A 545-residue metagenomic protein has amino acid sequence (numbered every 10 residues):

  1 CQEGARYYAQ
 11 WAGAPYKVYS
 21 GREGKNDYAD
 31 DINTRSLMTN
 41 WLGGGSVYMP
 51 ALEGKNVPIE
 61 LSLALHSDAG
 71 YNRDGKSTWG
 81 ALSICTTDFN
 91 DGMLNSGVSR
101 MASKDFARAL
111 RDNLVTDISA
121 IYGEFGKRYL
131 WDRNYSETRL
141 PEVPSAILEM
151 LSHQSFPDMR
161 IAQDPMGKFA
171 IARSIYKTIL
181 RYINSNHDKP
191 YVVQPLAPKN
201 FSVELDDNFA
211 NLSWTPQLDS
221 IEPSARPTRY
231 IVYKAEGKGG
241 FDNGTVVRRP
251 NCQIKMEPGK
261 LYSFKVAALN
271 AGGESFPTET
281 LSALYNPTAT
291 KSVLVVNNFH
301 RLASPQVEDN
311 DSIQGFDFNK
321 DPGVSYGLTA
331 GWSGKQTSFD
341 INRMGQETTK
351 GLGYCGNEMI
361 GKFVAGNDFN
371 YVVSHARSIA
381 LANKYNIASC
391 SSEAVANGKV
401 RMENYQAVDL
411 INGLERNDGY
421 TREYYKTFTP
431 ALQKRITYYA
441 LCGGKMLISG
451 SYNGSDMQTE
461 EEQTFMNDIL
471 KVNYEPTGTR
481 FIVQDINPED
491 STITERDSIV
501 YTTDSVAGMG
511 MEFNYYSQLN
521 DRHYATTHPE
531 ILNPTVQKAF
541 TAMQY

Functional and structural regions predicted by a protein language model:
C1-W79: Catalytic-core regions of hydrolytic enzymes
S46, L61-G92, I121-D188: Active-site-adjacent mobile loop/cap segments within catalytic or ligand-binding domains
R181-S224, P258, G273-K291: Pro/Thr/Ser/Gly-rich low-complexity, intrinsically disordered linker/stalk tracts
T228-V232: Short beta-strand elements bearing conserved aromatic residues within extracellular beta-rich modules
D242-R249: Short beta-strand segments within Ig-like beta-sandwich modules, predominantly Fibronectin type-III
Q253-E274: Beta-strand-rich modules
T280-Q406: Aromatic-Pro/Gly-enriched surface loop or interdomain linker that acts as a lid/target-recognition segment
L414-T526, V536: A glycine-rich, often tryptophan-bearing local segment used as a flexible ligand/cofactor-contacting loop or short
